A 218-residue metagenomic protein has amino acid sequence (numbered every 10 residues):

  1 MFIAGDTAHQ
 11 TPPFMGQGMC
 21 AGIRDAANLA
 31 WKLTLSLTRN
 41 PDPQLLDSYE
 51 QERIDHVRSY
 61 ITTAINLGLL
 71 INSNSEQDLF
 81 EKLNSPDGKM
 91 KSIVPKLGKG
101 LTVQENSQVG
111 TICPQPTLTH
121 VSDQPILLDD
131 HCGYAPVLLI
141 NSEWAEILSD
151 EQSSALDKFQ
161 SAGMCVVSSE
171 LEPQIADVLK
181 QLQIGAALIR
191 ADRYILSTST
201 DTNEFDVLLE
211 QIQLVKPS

Functional and structural regions predicted by a protein language model:
M1-D47: Active-site-proximal cofactor/substrate-binding loop regions of enzyme domains
L35-S218: Helical substrate-recognition/capping region of FAD-dependent monooxygenase/halogenase enzymes
